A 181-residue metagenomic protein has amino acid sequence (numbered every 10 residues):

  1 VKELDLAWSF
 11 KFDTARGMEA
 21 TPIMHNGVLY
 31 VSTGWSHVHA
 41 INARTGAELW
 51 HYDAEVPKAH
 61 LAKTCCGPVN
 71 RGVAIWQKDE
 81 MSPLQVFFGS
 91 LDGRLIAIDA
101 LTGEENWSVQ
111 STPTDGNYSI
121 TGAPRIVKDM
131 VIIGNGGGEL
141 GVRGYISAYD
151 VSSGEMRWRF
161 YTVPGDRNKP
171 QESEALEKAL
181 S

Functional and structural regions predicted by a protein language model:
V1, M24, N42-A43, S90 (+3 more regions): Short, acidic, Ser/Thr-enriched surface-loop or helix-capping motifs
V1-F12, A47-A62, E104-P113, E155-V163 (+1 more regions): Aromatic (tryptophan-biased) beta-strands that constitute blades/sheets of beta-rich domains
V1-K2, F10-T14, M24-V28, G34-W35 (+3 more regions): Acidic, proline/glycine-rich low-complexity intrinsically disordered segments
F12, H37, P57, M81 (+4 more regions): Surface-exposed, flexible loop/turn segments at secondary-structure boundaries
G17-H37, K63-R94, S119-R143, L180-S181: Repeat-blade elements of multi-bladed beta-propeller folds
T33, N42-T45, Y52-V56, Q77-D79 (+2 more regions): Generic hydrophobic/packing signal
G93-R94, D99, G103-N106, I132: Accessory beta-strand-rich segments of carbohydrate-active enzymes
I98, T102-G103, G144-M156: Beta-propeller blade signature
